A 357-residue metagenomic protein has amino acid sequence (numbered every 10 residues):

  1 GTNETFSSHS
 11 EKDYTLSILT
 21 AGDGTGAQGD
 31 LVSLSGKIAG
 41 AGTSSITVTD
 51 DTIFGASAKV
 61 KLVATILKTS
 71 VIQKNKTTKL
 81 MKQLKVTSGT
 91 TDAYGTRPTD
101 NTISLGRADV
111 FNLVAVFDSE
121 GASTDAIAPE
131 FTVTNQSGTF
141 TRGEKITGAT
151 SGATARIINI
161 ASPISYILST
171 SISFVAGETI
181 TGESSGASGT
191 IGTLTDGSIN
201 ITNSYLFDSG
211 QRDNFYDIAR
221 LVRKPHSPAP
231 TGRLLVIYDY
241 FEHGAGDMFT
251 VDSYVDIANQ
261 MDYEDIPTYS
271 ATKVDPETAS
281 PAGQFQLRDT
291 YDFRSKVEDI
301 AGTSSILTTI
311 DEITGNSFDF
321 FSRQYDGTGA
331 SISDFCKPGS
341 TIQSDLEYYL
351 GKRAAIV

Functional and structural regions predicted by a protein language model:
G1-V357: Subunit-assembly interface segments of extracellular/virion macromolecular structures
